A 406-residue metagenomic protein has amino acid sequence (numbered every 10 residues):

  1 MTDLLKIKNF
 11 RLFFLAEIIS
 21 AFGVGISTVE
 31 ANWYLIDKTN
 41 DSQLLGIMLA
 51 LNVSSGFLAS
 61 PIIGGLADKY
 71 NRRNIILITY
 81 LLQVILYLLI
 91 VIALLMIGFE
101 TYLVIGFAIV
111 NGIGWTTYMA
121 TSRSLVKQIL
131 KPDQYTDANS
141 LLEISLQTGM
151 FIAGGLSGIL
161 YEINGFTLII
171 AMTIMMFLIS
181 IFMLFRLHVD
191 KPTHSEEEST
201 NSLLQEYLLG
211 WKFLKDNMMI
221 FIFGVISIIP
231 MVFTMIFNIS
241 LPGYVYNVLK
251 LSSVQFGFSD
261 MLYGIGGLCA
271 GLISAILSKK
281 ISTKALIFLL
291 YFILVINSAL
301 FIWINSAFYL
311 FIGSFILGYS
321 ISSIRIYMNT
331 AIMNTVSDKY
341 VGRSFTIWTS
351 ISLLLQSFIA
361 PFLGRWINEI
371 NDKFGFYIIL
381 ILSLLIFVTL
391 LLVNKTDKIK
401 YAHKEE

Functional and structural regions predicted by a protein language model:
M1-S55, D216-Y263: Helix-loop boundary and gating motifs at the non-cytosolic
T2-K8, M96-G98, E198-S199, W211-N217 (+1 more regions): Helix-boundary and loop/linker segments of multi-pass membrane transporters
R11-T28, L51-G65, N71-L86, L103-Y161 (+4 more regions): Substrate-agnostic recognition of the 12-TM MFS/MFS-like secondary transporter fold
F13, V29, L44-G46, F57 (+9 more regions): Alpha-helical transmembrane segments and their helix-entry boundary regions
N32, Y87-L94, S157, Y161 (+7 more regions): Structural signal for membrane-spanning alpha-helices in multi-pass inner-membrane proteins, emphasizing helix cores
I36-D37, V91, L95-M96, I152-M172 (+2 more regions): Transmembrane alpha-helix termini and helix-breaking/packing motifs in multi-pass membrane transporters
L58-I62, K69, R73-L82, L89 (+1 more regions): C-terminal transmembrane bundle of multi-pass solute transporters/carriers
S124, Q128, I170, I174-S199 (+1 more regions): Helix-loop junctions on the cytosolic side of multi-pass membrane transporters, especially the intracellular loop
